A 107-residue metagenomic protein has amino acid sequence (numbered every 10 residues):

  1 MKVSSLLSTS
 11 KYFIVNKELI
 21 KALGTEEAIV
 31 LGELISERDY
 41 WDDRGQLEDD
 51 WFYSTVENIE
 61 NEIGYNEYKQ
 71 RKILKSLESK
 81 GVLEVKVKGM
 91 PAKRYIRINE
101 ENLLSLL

Functional and structural regions predicted by a protein language model:
M1-E57, K75, L107: Short recognition helix of helix-turn-helix/winged-helix DNA-binding domains
N16, N99-E101: Residue-level signal for threonine
R38-I98: Winged helix-turn-helix DNA-binding recognition segment
E101-L107: Short, charged/polar, Gly/Pro-enriched secondary-structure boundary elements
